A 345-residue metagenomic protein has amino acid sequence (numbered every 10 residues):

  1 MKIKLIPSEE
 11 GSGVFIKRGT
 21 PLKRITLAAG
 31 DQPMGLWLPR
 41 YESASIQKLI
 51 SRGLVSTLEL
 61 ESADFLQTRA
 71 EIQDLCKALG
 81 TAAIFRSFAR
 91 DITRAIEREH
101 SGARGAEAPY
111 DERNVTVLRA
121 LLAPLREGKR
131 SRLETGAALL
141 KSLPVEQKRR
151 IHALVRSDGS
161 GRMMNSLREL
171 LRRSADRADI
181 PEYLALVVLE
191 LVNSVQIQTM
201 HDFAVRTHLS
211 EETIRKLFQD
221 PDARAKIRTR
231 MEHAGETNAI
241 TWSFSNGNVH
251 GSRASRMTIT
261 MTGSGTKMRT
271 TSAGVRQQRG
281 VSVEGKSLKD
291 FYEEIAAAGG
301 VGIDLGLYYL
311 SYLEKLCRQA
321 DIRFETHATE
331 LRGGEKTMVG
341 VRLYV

Functional and structural regions predicted by a protein language model:
M1-A137, N248-V345: Flexible, glycine-/charge-rich segments associated with ATP-binding catalytic modules
A106-S166, L209-R253, G274: Short beta-to-alpha transition helix within the HATPase_c
E146-A175, T262-M268, V275-K289: Helix-loop-beta hinge of the Bergerat
Q147-K148, E190-M200, R253, A320-I322: Aromatic-enriched hydrophobic runs in primary sequence
M164-E190, Y292-V301: Conserved short strand/loop->alpha-helix "switch" segment adjacent to the catalytic nucleotide/phosphoryl-transfer site
A175-N248, G306-L316: Conserved ATP-binding N-box helix of the HATPase_c
